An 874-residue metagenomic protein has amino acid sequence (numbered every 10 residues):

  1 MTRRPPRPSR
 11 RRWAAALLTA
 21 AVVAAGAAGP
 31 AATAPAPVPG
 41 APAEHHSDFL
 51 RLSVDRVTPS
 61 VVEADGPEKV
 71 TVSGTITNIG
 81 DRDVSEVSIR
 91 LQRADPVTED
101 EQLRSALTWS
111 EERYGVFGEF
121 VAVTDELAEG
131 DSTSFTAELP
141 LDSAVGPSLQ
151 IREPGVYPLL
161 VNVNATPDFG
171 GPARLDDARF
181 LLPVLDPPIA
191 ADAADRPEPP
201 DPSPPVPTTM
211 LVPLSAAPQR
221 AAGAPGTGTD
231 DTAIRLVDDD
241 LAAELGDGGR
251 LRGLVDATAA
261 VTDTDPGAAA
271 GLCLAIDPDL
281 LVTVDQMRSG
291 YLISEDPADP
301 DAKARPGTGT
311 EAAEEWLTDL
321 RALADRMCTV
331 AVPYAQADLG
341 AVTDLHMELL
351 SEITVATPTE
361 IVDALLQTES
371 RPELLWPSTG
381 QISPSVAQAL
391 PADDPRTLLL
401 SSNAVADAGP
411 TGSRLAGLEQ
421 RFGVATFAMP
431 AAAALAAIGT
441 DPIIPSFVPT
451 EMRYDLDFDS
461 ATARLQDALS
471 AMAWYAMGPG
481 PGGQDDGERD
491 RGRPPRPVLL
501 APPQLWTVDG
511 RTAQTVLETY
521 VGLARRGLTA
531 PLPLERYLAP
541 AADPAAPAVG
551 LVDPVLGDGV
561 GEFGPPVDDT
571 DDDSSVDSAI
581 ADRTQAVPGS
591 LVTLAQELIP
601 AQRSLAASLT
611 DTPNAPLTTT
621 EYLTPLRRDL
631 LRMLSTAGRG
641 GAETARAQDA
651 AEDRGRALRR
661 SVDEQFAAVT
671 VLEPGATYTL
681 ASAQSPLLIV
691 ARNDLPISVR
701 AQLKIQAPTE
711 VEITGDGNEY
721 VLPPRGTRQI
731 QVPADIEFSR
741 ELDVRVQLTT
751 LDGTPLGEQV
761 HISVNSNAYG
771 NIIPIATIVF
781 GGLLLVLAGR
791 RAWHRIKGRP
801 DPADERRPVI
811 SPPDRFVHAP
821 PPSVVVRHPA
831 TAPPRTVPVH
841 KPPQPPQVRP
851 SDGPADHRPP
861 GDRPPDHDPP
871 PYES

Functional and structural regions predicted by a protein language model:
M1-P35, V779-W793: Secretory targeting and sorting signals
D81-Y114, P696-V711, L748-T749, P808 (+1 more regions): Short acidic, flexible loop segments centered on an aromatic residue
S110-L149, I713-S739: Intrinsically disordered, low-complexity Pro/Gly/Ser/Thr-rich segments with frequent PxxP/GP/PP motifs and embedded
S143-A190, F738-P802, R806: Terminal connector regions
R174-R179, P183-R321: Active-site beta->alpha N-cap acidic-glycine motif
T208, G249, D256-A260, L272 (+5 more regions): Catalytic grooves of carbohydrate-active enzymes
T584, Q602-I772: Membrane-proximal extracellular "stem/stalk" segments of glycoproteins immediately N-terminal to a transmembrane helix
K797-S874: Cytoplasmic C-terminal tails of single-pass
